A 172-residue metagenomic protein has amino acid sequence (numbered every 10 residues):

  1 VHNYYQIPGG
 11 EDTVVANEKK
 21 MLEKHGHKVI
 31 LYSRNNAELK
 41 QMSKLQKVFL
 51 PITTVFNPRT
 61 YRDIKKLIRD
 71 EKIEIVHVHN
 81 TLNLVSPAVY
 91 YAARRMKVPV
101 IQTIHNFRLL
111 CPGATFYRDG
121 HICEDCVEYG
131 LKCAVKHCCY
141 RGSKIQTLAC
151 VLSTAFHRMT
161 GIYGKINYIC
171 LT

Functional and structural regions predicted by a protein language model:
V1, Y32, H79, T103 (+1 more regions): Short hydrophobic segments within beta-strands
V1-N35, R69-E71, V89-P99: N-terminal subdomain of nucleotide-sugar transferases
E11-V14, V85, I104, I169-T172: Replace "coordinates the UDP/GDP/TDP-sugar" with "coordinates nucleotide-activated sugar donors
D12-T13, Q41-L45, V89, P112-Y117 (+2 more regions): Short aromatic-enriched loop/helix-cap "lid" or pocket-rim segments at secondary-structure transitions that line
R34-K66, V78, C139-V151: A short, charged, and often flexible helix/loop element on the N-terminal side of the glycosyltransferase catalytic
K65-V85, P99-H105: Short N-terminal targeting/anchoring amphipathic segment
N83, I104-A114, G142-I145: A short, histidine- and acid-enriched strand-loop-helix "catalytic/donor-clamping" loop that lines the nucleotide-sugar
R95, R108, H121-Y168: Membrane-proximal helix-turn-helix segments that form the acceptor-binding/catalytic region of lipid-linked
